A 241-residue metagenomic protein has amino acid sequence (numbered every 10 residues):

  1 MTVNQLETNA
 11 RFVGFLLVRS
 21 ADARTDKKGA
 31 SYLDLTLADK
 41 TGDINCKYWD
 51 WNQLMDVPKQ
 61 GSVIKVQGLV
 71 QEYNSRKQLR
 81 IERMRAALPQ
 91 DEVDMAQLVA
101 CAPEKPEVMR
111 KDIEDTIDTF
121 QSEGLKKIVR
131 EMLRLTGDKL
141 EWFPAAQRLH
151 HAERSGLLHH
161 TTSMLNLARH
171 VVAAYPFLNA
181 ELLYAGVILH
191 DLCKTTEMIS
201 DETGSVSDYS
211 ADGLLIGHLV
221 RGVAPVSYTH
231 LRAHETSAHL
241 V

Functional and structural regions predicted by a protein language model:
M1-F12: OB-fold nucleic-acid-binding modules
A10-T25: Structural detector for short beta-strands of small beta-barrel domains
A21-S31, D43-K47, W51-A96: OB-fold single-stranded nucleic acid-binding module
D34-D39, S200: Short, acidic/hydrophobic/Gly-rich beta-strand patch recurrent on exposed beta strands that often constitutes part
D91-A211: Acidic/His-rich, divalent-metal-binding segments that scaffold phosphate/diphosphate chemistry
S205-P225: Divalent-cation-assisted or electrostatically stabilized phosphate/pyrophosphate-binding catalytic cores
T229-T236: Conserved small/polar residues in nucleotide/adenosyl-binding loops
S237, V241: Substrate-binding beta-hairpin/strand module that engages nucleic acids
